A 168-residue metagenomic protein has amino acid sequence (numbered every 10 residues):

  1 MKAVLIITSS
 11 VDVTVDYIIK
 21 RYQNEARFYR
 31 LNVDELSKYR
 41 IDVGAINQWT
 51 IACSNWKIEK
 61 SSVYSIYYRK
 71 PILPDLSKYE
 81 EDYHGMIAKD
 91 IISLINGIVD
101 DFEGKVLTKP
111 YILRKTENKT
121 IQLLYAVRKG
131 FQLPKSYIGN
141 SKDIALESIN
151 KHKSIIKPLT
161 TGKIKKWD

Functional and structural regions predicted by a protein language model:
M1-L5: Extreme N-terminal starter segment of soluble prokaryotic enzymes
S9-R21, V33-F131: Conserved N-proximal alpha/beta basic substrate-recognition cap immediately N-terminal to, or forming the N-lobe
T14-D16, K142-L146: Short, well-ordered alpha-helical microsegments
Q23-R27: Short helix-loop-beta junction
R30: Short beta-strand "acidic-cap" motif of Rossmann-like dinucleotide-binding folds
N118, K165-D168: A short secondary-structure junction signal
A126-V127, P134, L146-K165: ATP-grasp fold ATP-binding core
K135-N140: Short acidic-hydrophobic, aromatic-tinged amphipathic segments that line or gate anion-handling sites
